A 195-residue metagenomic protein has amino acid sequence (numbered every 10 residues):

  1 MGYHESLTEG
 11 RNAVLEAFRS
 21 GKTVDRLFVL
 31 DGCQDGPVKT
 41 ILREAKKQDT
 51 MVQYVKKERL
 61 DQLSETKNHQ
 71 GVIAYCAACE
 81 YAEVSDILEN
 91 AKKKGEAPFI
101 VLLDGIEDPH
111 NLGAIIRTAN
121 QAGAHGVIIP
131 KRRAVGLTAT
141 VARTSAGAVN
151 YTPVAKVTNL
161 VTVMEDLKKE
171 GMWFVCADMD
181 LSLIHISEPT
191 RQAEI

Functional and structural regions predicted by a protein language model:
M1-N90: N-terminal positively charged helical leader segments and presequences
E16-T23, K93-S182: RNA substrate-binding interface of SAM-dependent RNA methyltransferases
E44, H69-I73, R143-A148, S187: Short, hinge-like loop/turn segments at secondary-structure boundaries
Y81-S85, D178-L183: Short gly/ser/thr-rich secondary-structure transition/capping motifs
A91-K94, S187: A short acidic-Thr-Gly-centered motif at the start of a beta-strand
I184-I195: Single conserved hydrophobic/aromatic residue that forms the stacking wall/gate of nucleotide- or nucleobase-binding
